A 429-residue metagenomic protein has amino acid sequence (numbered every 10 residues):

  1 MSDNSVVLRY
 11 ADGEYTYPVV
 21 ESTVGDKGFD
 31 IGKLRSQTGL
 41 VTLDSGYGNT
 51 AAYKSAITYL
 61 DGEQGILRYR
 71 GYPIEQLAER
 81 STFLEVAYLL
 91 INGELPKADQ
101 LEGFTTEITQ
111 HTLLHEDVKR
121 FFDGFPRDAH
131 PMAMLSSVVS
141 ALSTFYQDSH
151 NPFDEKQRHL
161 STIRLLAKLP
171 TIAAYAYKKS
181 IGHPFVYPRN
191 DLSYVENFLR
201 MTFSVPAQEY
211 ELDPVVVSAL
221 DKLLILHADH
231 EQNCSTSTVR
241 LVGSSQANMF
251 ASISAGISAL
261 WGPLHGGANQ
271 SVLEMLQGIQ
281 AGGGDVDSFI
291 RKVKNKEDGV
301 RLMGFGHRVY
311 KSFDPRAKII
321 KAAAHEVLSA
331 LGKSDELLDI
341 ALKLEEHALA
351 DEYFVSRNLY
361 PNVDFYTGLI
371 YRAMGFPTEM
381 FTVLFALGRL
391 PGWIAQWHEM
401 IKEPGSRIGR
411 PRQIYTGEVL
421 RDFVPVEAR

Functional and structural regions predicted by a protein language model:
M1-R429: Non-transmembrane, aqueous-exposed alpha-helical and coiled segments at domain scale
